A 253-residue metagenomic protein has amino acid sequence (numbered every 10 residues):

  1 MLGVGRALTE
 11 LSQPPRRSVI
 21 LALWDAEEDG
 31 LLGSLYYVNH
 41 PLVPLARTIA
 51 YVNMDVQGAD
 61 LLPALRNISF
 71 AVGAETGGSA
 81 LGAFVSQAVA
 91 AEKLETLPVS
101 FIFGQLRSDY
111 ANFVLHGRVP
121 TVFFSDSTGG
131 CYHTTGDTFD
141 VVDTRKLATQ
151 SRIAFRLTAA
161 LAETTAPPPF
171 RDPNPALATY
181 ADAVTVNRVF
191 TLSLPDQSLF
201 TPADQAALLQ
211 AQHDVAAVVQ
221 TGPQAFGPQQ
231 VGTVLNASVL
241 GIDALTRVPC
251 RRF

Functional and structural regions predicted by a protein language model:
M1-L31, A154: Alpha-helical metal-binding/catalytic segments enriched in His/Glu/Asp
L2-R6, L35, A83, Q87 (+4 more regions): Solvent-exposed, polar/charged alpha-helical surfaces in well-ordered, non-transmembrane soluble domains, broadly
G3-Q13, N39-V43, A90-L94, L115-R118 (+1 more regions): Sec-exported extracytoplasmic/periplasmic mature domains
R6, E10, R17, G130-A181: His/Asp/Glu-rich mid-to-C-terminal helical/loop segments that flank catalytic regions of hydrolases
W24-F123, T128, D143-T144: Metal-dependent peptidase/peptidase-like ectodomains
P63, L94-P98, E163-P167, T221-P228 (+1 more regions): Intrinsically disordered or highly flexible coil/loop and linker segments, enriched in small and charged/polar residues
T96-G117, D126-G130, R171-A203, R252-F253: Amphipathic, soluble alpha/beta structural segments
P169-T246: Acidic, Ser/Thr-rich low-complexity intrinsically disordered segments
